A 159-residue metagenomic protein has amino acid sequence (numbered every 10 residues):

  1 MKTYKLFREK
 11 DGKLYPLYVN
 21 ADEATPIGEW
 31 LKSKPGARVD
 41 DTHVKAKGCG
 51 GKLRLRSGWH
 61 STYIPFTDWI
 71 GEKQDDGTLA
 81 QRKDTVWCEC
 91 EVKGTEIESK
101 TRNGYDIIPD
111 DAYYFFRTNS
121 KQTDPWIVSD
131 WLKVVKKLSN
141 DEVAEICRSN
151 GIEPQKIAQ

Functional and structural regions predicted by a protein language model:
M1-A46, D75-Q159: Active-site and NAD+-binding cores of ADP-ribose-processing enzymes
G48-Q74: Extended catalytic/binding region for NAD+/ADP-ribose chemistry, centered on the ART fold
